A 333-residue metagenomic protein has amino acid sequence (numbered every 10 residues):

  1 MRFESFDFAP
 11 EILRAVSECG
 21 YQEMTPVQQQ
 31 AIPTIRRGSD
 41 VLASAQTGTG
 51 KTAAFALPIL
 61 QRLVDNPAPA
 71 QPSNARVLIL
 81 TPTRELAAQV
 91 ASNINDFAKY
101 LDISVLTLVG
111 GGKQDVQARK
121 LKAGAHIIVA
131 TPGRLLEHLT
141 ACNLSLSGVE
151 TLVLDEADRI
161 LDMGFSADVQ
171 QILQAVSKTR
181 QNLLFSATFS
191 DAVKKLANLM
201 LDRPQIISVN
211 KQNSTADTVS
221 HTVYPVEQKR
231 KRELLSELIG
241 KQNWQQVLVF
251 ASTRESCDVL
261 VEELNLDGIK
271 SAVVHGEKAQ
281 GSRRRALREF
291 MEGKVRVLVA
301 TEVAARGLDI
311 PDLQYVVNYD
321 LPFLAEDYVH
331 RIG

Functional and structural regions predicted by a protein language model:
R2-I332: Conserved helicase RecA-like core
